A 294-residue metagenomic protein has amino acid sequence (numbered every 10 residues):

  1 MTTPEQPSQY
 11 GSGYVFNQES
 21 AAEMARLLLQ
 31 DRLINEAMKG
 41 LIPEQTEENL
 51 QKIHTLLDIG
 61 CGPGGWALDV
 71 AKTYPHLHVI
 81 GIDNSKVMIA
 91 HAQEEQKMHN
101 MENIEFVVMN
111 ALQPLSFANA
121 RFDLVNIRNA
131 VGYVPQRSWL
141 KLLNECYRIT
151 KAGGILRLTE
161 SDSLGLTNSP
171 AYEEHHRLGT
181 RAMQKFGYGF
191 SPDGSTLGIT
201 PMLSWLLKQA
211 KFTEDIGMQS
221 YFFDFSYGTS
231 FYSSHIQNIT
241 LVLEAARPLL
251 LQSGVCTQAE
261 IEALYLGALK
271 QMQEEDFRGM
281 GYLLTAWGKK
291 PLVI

Functional and structural regions predicted by a protein language model:
M1-L33: N-terminal, positively charged/glycine-rich alpha-helical extensions of SAM-dependent methyltransferases
L28-H54, D69: Conserved alpha-helix/loop element of class I SAM-dependent methyltransferases that forms part of the SAM/SAH-binding
T55-I59, P63-P114: Class I SAM-dependent methyltransferase SAM/SAH-binding core
L115-L124: A short acidic, Gly/Pro-enriched loop at the edge of an enzyme's catalytic core that lines a small-molecule cofactor
D123-S138: A short SAM/SAH-binding and catalytic strip from SAM-dependent methyltransferases
L140-A152: A short glycine-rich, Lys/Arg-flanked "PGG" loop and its adjoining helix->strand segment in the class I
K151, I155-Q237: Conserved catalytic/acceptor-binding region of the Class I
A210-K211, I216, S220-I294: C-terminal lobe and adjacent flexible extensions of AdoMet/dcAdoMet transferase-like proteins
